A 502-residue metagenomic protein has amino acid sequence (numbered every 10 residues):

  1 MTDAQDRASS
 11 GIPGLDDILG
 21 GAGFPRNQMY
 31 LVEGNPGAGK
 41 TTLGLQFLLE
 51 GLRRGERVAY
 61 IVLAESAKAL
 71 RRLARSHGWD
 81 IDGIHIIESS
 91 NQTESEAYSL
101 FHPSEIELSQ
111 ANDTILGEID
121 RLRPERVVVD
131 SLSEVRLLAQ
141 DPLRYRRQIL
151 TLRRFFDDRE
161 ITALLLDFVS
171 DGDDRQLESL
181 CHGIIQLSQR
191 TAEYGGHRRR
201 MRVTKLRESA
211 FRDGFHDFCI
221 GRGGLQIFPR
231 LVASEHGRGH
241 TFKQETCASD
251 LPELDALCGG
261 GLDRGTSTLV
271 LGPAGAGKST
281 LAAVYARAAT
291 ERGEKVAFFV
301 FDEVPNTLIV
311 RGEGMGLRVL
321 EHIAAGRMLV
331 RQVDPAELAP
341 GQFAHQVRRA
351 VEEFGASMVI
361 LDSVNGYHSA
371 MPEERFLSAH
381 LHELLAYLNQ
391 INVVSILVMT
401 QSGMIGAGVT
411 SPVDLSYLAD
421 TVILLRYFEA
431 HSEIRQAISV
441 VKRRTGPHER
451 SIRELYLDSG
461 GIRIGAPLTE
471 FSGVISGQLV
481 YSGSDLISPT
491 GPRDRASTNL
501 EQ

Functional and structural regions predicted by a protein language model:
Q5-D6, N112, L122, Q189-A248 (+3 more regions): Conserved P-loop NTPase
R7-I18, E245-L257: N-terminal pre-P-loop "Q-motif" helix
G21-S90, L257-V319: Walker A/P-loop NTP-binding active-site region of P-loop NTPases, recognizing the glycine-rich GxxxxGKT/S
Y30, H102-L180, I184, E337-V422 (+1 more regions): P-loop NTPase motor core
F47, R72-R75, F168, G172-R175 (+8 more regions): Short beta-alpha junctions and helix-cap segments that line functional grooves
R54-R57, D82, E160-I161, S179-G183 (+9 more regions): Short glycine-/polar-rich loops that comprise or flank the Walker A/P-loop and associated switch/sensor motifs
E56-L137, E294-P372: Conserved inter-motif catalytic segment of the P-loop NTP-binding fold
A64-K68, S76, S90-E94, S133-V135 (+17 more regions): Conserved nucleotide-binding/hydrolysis micro-motifs of P-loop NTPases
